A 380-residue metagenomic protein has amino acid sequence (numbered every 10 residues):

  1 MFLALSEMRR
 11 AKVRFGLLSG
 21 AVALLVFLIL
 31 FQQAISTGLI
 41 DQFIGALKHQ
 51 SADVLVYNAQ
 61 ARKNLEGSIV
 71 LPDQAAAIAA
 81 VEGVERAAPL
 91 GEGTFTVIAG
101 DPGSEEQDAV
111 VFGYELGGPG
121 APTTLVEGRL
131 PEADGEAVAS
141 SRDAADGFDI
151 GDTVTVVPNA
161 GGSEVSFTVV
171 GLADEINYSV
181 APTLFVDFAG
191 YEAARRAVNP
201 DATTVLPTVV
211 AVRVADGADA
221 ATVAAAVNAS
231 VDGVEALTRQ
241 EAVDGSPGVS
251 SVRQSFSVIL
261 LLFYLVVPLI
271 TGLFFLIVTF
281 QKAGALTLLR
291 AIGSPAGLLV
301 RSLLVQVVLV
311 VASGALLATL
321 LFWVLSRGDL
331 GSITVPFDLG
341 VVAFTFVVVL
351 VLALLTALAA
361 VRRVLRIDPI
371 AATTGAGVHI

Functional and structural regions predicted by a protein language model:
M1-I29, I40, R366, G377-I380: N-terminal Sec/SRP start-transfer signal
M8, L288-G297, I367, A376: Short helix-to-coil transition segments within interhelical loops that connect adjacent transmembrane helices
R14, V26-V54: Alpha-helical transmembrane segments
V54-L55, R142-A145, V170-N177, N199-E241: A short beta-strand structural signal in non-transmembrane regions
V70-A76, V81, A88-A133, F185-F188: The feature marks short, hydrophobic/small-residue-biased sequence motifs that occur predominantly
G120-P122, R142-A189: Mid-to-C-terminal secondary-structure elements that act as membrane-proximal/extracytoplasmic interface segments
A226-T271, I277-G284, L289, V300 (+1 more regions): Peri-transmembrane interface segments
R301-L354, L358-V378: Short helix-loop junctions at transmembrane helix boundaries
